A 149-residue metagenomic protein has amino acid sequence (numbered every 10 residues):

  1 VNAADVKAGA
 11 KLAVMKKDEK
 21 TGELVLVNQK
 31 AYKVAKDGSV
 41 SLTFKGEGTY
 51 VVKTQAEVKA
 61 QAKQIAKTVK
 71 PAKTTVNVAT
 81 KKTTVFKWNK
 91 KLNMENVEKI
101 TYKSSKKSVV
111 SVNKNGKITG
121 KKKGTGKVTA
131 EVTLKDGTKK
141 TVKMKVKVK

Functional and structural regions predicted by a protein language model:
A4-G9, L92-N96: A short beta-turn/strand-edge loop motif at beta-sheet boundaries
D5-K63: Proteolytic cleavage junctions
N28-Q29, V34, A56-K149: Extracytoplasmic soluble-region selector
